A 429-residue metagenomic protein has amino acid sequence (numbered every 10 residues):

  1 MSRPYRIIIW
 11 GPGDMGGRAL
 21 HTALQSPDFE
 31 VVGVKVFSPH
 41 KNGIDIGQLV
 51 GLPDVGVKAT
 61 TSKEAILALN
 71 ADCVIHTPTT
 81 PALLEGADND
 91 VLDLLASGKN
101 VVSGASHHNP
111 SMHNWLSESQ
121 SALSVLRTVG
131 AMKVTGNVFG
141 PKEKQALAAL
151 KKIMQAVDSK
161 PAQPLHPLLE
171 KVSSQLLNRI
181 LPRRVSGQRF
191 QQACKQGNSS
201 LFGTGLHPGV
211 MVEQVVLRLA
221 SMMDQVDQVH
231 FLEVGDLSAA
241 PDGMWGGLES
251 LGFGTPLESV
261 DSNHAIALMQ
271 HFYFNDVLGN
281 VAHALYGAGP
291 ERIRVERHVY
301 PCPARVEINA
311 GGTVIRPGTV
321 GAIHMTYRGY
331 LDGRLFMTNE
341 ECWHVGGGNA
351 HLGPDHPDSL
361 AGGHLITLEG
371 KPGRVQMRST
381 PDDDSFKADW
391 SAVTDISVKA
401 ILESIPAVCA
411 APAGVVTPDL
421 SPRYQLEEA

Functional and structural regions predicted by a protein language model:
M1-S97, V129-V134, L150, L169-V172: N-terminal glycine-/serine-/threonine-rich beta1-alpha1-beta2 phosphate-ribose binding loop of Rossmann-like
W10, D14-R18, L69, T79 (+9 more regions): Conserved active-site and cofactor/substrate-binding residues in soluble primary-metabolism enzymes
W10, L217-P354, G362-I366, S391 (+1 more regions): Active-site-lining helix/loop region of Rossmann-like oxidoreductase modules
N100-V102: A short hydrophobic/small-residue beta-strand
S106-A131, S174-G197: Rossmann-fold NAD(P)-binding glycine/threonine-rich loop
T128-L177: Long intrinsically disordered, low-complexity regions that are acidic and Ser/Thr-rich
A148, Q188-A193, G197-M223, D389 (+1 more regions): Adenosine-phosphate binding glycine-rich loop
G348, D355-A429: C-terminal helical cap and adjacent loop that interface with cofactors, partners, or active-site loops
